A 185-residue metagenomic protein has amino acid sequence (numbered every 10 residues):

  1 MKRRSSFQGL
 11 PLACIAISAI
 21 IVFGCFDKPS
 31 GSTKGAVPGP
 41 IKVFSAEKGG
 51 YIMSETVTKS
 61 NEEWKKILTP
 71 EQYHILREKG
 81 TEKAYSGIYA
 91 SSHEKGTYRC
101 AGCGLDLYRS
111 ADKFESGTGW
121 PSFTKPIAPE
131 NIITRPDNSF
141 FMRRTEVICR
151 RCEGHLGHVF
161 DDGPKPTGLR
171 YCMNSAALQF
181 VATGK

Functional and structural regions predicted by a protein language model:
R3-Q8: N-terminal export leaders
I21-G24: C-terminal motif of bacterial Sec signal peptides marking the signal peptidase cleavage site
F26-K28: Bacterial signal peptide processing site
G39-S60: Short, contiguous pre-domain boundary segments
T56, K65-I67, K79-R99, L105-K185: A short Gly-Trp-Pro
